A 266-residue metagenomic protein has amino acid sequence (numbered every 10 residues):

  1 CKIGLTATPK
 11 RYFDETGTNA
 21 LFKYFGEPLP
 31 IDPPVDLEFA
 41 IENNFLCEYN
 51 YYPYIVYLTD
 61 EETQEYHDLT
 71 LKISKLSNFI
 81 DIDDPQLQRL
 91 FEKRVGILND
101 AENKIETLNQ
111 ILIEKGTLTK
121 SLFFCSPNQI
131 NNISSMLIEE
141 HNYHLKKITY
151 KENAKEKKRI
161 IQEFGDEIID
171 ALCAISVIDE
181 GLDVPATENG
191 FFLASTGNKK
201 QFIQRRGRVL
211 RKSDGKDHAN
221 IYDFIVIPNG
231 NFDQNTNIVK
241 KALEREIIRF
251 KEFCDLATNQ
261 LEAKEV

Functional and structural regions predicted by a protein language model:
C1, P28, L46-N50, N142-H144 (+2 more regions): Short glycine-/polar-rich loops that comprise or flank the Walker A/P-loop and associated switch/sensor motifs
C1-Y49: Post-DEXD/H (motif II) to motif III coupling segment of the RecA-like Helicase ATP-binding lobe
F13-G17, K155-I160, K199-R206: Short, charged, surface-exposed secondary-structure boundary motifs
Y51-S135: Conserved strand-helix element at the start of the C-terminal RecA-like helicase core
K93, D233-V266: Long, largely alpha-helical accessory region at the distal end of helicase-like NTP-driven motors
L122-F124, N131-L137, N142-D179: Conserved helicase ATPase core of P-loop NTP-dependent helicases/translocases
A171-A174, D179-T196, Q201-Q204, H218-F224: A short beta-strand element within the Helicase C-terminal
R208-V239: Conserved segment of the helicase C-terminal RecA-like domain
